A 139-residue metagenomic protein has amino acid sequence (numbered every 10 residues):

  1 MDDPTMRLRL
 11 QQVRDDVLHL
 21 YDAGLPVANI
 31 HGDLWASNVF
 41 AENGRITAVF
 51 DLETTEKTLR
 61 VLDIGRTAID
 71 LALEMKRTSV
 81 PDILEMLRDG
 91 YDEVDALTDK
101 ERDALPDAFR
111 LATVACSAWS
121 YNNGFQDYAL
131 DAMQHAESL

Functional and structural regions predicted by a protein language model:
M1-G32: An alpha-helical support segment within catalytic cores of ATP-dependent transferases
T5, C116-L139: ATP/Mg2+ or Mg2+-diphosphate-binding catalytic cores that bind nucleotide phosphates or diphosphates via glycine-rich
S37-V39: Hydrophobic residue at the +6 position relative to the catalytic HRD Asp in the kinase catalytic loop
A41-G44: Activation-loop N-terminal segment of eukaryotic-like protein kinases
T47: Conserved catalytic-site loops of classical short-chain dehydrogenases/reductases
F50-T55: Activation of the activation-loop gatekeeper triad in protein kinase-fold domains
V61-D95, L111-D127: Active-site activation/catalytic loop segments of kinase-like enzymes and analogous catalytic loops in related
L97-F109: All-alpha amphipathic helical-bundle segments outside canonical DNA-binding/catalytic cores that form hydrophobic
